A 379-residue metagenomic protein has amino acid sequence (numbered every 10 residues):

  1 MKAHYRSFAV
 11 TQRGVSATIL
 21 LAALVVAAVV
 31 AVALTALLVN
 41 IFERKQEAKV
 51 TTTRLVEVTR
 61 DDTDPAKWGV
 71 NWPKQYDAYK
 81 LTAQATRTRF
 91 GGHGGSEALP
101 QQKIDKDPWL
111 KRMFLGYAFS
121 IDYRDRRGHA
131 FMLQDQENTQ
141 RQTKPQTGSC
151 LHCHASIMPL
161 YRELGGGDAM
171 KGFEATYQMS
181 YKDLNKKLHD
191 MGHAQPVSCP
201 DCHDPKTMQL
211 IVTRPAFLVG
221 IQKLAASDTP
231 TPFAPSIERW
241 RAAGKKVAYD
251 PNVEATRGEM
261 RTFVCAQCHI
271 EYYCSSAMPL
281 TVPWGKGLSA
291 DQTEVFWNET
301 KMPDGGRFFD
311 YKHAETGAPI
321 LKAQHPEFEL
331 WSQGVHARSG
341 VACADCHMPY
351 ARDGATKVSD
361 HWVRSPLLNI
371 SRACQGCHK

Functional and structural regions predicted by a protein language model:
M1: Hydrophobic alpha-helical positions that pack around
Y5-F8, S16-A27, A33-I121, E163-P200 (+2 more regions): Primarily the internal scaffold of c-type cytochrome electron-transfer domains, especially repeated/multiheme c-type
D125-S149, M191, P196: Long, charge-dense tracts
H129-L133, H154, H203, H269: Aromatic/pi-system hotspot detector in well-structured domains
T143-L160, G166: A cross-kingdom signal targeting lumenal/periplasmic-facing segments of multi-pass membrane and secretory-pathway
